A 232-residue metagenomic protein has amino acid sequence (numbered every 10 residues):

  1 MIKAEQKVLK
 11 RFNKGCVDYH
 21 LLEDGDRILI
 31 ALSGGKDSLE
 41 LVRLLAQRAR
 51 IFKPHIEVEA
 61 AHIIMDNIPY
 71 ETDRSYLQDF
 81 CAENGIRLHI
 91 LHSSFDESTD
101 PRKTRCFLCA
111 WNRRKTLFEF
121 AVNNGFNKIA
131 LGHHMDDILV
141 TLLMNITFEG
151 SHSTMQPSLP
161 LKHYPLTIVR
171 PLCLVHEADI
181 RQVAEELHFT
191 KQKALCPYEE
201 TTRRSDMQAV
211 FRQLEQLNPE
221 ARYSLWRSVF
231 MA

Functional and structural regions predicted by a protein language model:
M1-L143, F148, A178-E186: ATP-dependent adenylation/nucleotidyltransferase module used to activate substrates
A4, V8, D73, H176 (+3 more regions): Alpha-helical structural motif
R48, F107-T116, E149-T154, D206-Y223: Short, structured secondary-structure boundary patches
M65-N67, F95-E97, L159, V175 (+2 more regions): Residue-level detector of flexible, active-site-proximal loop/helix-junction positions within diverse enzyme catalytic
H89-F95, A121, L159-Y164, E200-R204 (+1 more regions): Short C-terminal domain-edge/linker segments immediately following a structured domain
S94-E97, L131, L195-E199, A221: Short, surface-exposed helix-loop/turn micro-motifs enriched in polar/charged residues
D136-Q216: Catalytic subdomain that performs nucleotidyl-dependent activation
E220-A232: A short, charged, Gly/Pro-tolerant segment at domain boundaries
